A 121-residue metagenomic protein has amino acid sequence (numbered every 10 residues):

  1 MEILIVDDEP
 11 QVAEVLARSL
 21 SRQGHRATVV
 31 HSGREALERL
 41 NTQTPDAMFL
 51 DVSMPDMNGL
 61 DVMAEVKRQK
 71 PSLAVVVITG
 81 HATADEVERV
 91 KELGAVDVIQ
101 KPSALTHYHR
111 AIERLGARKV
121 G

Functional and structural regions predicted by a protein language model:
E9, V52-S53: The short loop immediately C-terminal to the conserved phospho-acceptor aspartate in CheY-like receiver
A13, P55, T83: The feature encodes the CheY-like receiver
G24-H31, R39: Short hydrophobic/Thr-rich beta-strand motif most characteristic of the beta2 strand and flanking loop of CheY-like
H31-E35, N58-D61: Acidic catalytic/metal-coordinating carboxylates
E38, L60-P71, E92: Short amphipathic alpha-helix used as the core "switch/output" element in two-component signaling
Q43-F49: Active-site beta3 strand of CheY-like receiver
D61, A82-I99, T106-R110: Alpha4 helix (beta4-alpha4-beta5 surface) of REC/receiver domains from two-component response regulators
